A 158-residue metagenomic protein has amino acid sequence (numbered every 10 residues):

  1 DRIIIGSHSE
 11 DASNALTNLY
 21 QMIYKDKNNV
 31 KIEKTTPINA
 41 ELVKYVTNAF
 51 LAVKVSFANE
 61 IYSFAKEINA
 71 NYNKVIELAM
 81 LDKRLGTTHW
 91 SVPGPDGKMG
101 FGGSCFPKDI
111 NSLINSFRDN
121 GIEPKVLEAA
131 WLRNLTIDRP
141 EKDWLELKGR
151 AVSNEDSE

Functional and structural regions predicted by a protein language model:
D1-T88, S116-E123: Internal alpha-helical scaffold of NAD(P)-dependent oxidoreductase catalytic cores
K66-E158: NAD(P)-dependent Rossmann-like dehydrogenase/reductase catalytic/cofactor-binding core
